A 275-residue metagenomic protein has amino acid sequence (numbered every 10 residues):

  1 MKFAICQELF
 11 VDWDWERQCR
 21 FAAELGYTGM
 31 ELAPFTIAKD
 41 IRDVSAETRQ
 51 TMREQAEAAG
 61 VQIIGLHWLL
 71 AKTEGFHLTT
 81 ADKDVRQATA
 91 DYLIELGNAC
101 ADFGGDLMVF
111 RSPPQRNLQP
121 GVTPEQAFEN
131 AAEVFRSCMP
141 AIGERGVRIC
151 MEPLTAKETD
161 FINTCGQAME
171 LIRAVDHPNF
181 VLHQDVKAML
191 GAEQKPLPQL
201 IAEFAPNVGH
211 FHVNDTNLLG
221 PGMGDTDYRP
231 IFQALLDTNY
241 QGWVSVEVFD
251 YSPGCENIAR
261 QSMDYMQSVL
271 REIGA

Functional and structural regions predicted by a protein language model:
M1-G26, E57, G104, I162-A275: Histidine-acidic metal/acid-base catalytic patches
K2-A4, T36-K39, T80-K83, V122-P124 (+3 more regions): A short, structure-level motif marking secondary-structure boundaries and short turns
L9-V11, P34-T36, L69-K72, P114-R116 (+4 more regions): Active-site-proximal loop/turn and secondary-structure-junction residues that shape catalytic pockets, frequently
E16-R17, Q55-A58, Q62, G75-V181 (+1 more regions): Active-site acidic/histidine proton-transfer and metal-coordination neighborhood in alpha/beta enzyme cores
E31, G65-H67, V109, C150 (+2 more regions): Conserved beta-strand positions in the central sheet of alpha/beta enzyme cores
A33-R53, S112-Q119: Glycine-rich, proline-tolerant flexible connector loops at the mouths of alpha/beta enzymes
R42-R49, D82-R86, G121-F128, F161 (+3 more regions): Flexible, glycine- and charge-enriched loops at secondary-structure boundaries
E47-A58, V134-I142, L200-E203, P230-A234: Catalytic-core regions built around general acid/base machinery
